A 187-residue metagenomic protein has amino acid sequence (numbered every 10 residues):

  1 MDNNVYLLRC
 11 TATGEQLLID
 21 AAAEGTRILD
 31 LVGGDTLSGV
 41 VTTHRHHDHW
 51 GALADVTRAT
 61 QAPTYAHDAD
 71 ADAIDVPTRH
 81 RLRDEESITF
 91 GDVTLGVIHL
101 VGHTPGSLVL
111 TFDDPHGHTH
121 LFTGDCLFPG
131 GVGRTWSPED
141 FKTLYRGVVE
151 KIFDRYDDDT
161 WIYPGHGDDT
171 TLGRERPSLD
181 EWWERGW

Functional and structural regions predicted by a protein language model:
M1-A12: N-terminal nucleotide/polyanion-binding subdomain common to many enzyme families
D2, Q16, A23-G96, H118 (+2 more regions): Active-site HxH/HxHxD metal-binding segment of metal-dependent hydrolases
N4, E15, D84-E86, G106-L108 (+1 more regions): Residue-level marker for the onset of beta-strands and adjacent loop->beta junctions in well-ordered domains
L7, S87-H116: Core dinuclear metal-dependent hydrolase active-site scaffold
L8, D20, H44, V56 (+4 more regions): Divalent metal-coordination and catalytic microenvironments
C10, D84, R174: Active-site donor-binding loop signature of nucleotide-sugar glycosyltransferases
A12-T13, A23, H47, D70 (+3 more regions): Short, glycine/acidic-enriched loop or turn micro-motifs at the edges of active sites
S38, T104-W187: Metallo-beta-lactamase
